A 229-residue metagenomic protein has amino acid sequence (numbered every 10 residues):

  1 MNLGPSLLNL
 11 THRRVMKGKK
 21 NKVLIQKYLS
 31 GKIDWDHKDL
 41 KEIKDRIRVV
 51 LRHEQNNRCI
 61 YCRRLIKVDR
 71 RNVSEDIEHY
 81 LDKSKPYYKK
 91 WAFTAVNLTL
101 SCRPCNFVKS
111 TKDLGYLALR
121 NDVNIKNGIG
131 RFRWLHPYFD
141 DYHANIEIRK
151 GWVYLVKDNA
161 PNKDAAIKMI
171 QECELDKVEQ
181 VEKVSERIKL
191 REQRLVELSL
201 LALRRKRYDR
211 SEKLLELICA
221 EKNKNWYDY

Functional and structural regions predicted by a protein language model:
M1-D34, L117, Y138, V184 (+1 more regions): Class I S-adenosyl-L-methionine
G18-R64, S84-A92: Short, charged surface segments at domain edges that flank catalytic/cofactor-binding sites
Q55, L65-S74, D176, Q180 (+1 more regions): Hydrophobic N-terminal alpha-helices or hydrophobic patches in metabolic proteins across all domains of life
N57, V96, L100, A144: Residue-level detector of short, conserved catalytic/binding motifs and their immediate flanks
C62, C105, Y142: Short Cys/His-rich metal-coordination motifs, predominantly Zn2+-binding knuckles/fingers
R64-L100, K109-N124: Histidine-centered nuclease catalytic patch
L114-N162, I170: Long, low-complexity, intrinsically disordered segments enriched in glycines and aromatic residues
A160-Y229: C-terminal, charged low-complexity interaction regions
